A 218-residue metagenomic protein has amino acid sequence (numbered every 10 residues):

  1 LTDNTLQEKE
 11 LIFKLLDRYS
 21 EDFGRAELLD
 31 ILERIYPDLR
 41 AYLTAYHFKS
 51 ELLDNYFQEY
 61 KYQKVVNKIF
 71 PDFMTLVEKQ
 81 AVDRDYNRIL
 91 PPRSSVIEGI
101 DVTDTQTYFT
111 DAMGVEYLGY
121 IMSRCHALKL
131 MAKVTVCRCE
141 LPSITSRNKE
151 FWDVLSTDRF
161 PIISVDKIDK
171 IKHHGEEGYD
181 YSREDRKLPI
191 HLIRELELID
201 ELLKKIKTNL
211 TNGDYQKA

Functional and structural regions predicted by a protein language model:
L1-T105, A112-K217: …; additionally, a secondary subgroup of soluble metalloenzymes is captured
